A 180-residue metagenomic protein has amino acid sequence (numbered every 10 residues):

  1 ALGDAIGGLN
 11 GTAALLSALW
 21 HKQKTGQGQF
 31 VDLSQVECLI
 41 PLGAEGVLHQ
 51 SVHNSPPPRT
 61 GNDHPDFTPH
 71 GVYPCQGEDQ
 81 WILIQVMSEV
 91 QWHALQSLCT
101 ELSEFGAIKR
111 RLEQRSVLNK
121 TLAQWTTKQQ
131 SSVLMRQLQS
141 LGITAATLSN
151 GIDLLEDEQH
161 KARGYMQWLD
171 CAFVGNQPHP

Functional and structural regions predicted by a protein language model:
A1-V86: Active-site-adjacent "lid/gating" segments in soluble enzymes
W20, V47-L48, S97-T100, Q159 (+1 more regions): A generic structural signal for secondary-structure junctions that act as hinges or helix/strand caps at the edges
L39, Q114, D153-D157: Beta-rich nucleic-acid/ligand-interaction surfaces
P58, D66-T68, V72-G77, D153-P180: Terminal low-complexity tails and localization/encapsulation signals of metabolic enzymes
D63-H64, L134-Q139, L169-F173: Short coil/turn segments at secondary-structure boundaries
P69-L141, A145, E158: Aromatic-enriched alpha-helical interface/lid elements that frame and gate functional surfaces
S149: Conserved nucleotide- and phosphate/pyrophosphate-binding catalytic cores in adenylate/nucleotidyl-handling enzymes
